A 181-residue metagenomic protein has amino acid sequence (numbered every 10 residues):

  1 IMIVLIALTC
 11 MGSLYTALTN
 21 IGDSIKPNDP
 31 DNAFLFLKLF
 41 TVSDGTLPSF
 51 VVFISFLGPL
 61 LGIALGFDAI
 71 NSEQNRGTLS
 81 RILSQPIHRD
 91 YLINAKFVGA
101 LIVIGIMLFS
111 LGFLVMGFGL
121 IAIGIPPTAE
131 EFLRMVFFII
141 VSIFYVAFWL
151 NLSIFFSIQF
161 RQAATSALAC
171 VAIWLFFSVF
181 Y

Functional and structural regions predicted by a protein language model:
I1, R81, L92, T165-A167: Alpha-helical transmembrane segments and their helix-entry boundary regions
I1-D23, F50-I63, A169-Y181: Hydrophobic alpha-helical transmembrane segments of multi-pass membrane transport/permease proteins
I6-L18, F34-I54, A95-I154, I158-R161: Secretory targeting signals
F56-P59, I63, F67-D68, S72 (+2 more regions): Alpha-helical transmembrane segments
G62-G66, L114, L152, A169: Hydrophobic/aromatic residues in alpha-helical transmembrane segments
I63-Q85, F97: Transmembrane helix boundary and interhelical loop/hinge segments in multi-pass membrane proteins
H88-R89: Short coil/turn motifs that cap or connect alpha-helices
N151-Y181: Small-residue-rich alpha-helical segments with characteristic i,i+4
